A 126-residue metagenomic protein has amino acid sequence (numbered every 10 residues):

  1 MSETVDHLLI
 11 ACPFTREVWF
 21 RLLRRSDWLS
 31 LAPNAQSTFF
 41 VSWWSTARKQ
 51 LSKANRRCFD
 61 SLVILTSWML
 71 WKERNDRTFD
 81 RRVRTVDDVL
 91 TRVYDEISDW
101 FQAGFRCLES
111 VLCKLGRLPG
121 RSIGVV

Functional and structural regions predicted by a protein language model:
M1-V126: Family-specific functional microsites
